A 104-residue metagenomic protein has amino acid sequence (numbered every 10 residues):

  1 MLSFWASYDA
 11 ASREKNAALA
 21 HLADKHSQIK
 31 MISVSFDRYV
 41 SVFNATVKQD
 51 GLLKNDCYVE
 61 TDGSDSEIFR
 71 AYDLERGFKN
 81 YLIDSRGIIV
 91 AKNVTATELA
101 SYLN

Functional and structural regions predicted by a protein language model:
M1-L19, K30: Short active-site neighborhood of thiol/selenol oxidoreductases, capturing the structured segment around
S3-Y8, S33-R38, V59-D62, Y72 (+2 more regions): Active-site proximal loops enriched in glycine and acidic residues that flank catalytic Cys/His/Asp and coordinate
R13, A23-D24, S85, Y102: Proteins that catalyze or organize thiol-disulfide redox chemistry and the adjacent proteostasis machinery handling
R13-A17, A45, V94: Generic recognition of short, well-ordered alpha-helical segments
H21, V42-V47: Short alpha-helix adjacent to the SAM-binding motif of class I
S27-V42, L52-S64: Thiol-based oxidoreductase modules, predominantly thioredoxin-like and allied folds used for disulfide exchange
V47-Y81, S85-R86: Short, internal strand/loop/helix patches that form the active-site neighborhood or redox-interaction surface
R76-K79, S85-N104: Non-catalytic, surface beta->alpha helical segment in thiol-disulfide oxidoreductase systems
